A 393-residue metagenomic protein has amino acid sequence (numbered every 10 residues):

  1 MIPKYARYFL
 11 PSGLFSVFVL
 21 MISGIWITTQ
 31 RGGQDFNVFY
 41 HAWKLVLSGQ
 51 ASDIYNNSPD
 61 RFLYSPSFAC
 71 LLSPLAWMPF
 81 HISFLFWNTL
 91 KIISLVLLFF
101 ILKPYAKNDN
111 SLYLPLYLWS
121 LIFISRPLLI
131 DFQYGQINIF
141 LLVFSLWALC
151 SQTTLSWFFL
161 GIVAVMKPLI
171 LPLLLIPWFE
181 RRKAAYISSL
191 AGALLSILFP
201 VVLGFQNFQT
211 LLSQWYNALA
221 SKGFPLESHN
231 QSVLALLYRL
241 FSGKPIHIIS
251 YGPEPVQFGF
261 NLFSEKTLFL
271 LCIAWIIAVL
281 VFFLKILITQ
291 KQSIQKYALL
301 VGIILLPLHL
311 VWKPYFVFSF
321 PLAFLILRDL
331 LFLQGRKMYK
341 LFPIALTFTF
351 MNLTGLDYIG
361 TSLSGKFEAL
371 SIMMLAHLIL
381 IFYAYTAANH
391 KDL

Functional and structural regions predicted by a protein language model:
I2-S156, E180-K313: Primarily membrane-embedded glycan-assembly and transfer machineries that use lipid-linked glycans
L10-P11, L171, K340: Sec-dependent signal peptide recognition, specifically the positively charged N-region followed immediately by
T89-L97, Q136-F144, V163-I170, L190 (+2 more regions): Membrane-embedded alpha-helical segments of multi-pass membrane proteins, especially the transmembrane helices
L97-I101, V143-T153, I176-R181, P321-G335 (+1 more regions): Transmembrane alpha-helices and membrane-interface helical segments of multi-pass integral membrane enzymes
L160-P177, L308-F318: Transmembrane helices and adjacent periplasmic/lumenal helix-loop junctions of polyprenol-phosphate-dependent
Q292-K296, L308-F320, D329, G335-Y339: Short amphipathic alpha-helix initiation/capping segments at coil-to-helix junctions
I304, S319, F350: Residues in well-ordered beta-strands of folded domains
F324-L393: Aromatic-enriched
